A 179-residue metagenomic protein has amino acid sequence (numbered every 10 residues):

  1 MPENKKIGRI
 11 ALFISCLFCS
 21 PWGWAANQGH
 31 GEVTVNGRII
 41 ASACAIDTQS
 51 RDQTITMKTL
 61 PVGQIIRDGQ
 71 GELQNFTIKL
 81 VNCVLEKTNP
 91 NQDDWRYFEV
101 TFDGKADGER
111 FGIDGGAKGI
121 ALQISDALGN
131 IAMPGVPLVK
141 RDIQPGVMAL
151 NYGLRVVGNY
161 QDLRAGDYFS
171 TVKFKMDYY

Functional and structural regions predicted by a protein language model:
P2-R9, W22-Y179: Mature extracellular/passenger domains of Gram-negative fimbrial/pilin and adhesin proteins
A11-P21: Bacterial N-terminal signal peptides
